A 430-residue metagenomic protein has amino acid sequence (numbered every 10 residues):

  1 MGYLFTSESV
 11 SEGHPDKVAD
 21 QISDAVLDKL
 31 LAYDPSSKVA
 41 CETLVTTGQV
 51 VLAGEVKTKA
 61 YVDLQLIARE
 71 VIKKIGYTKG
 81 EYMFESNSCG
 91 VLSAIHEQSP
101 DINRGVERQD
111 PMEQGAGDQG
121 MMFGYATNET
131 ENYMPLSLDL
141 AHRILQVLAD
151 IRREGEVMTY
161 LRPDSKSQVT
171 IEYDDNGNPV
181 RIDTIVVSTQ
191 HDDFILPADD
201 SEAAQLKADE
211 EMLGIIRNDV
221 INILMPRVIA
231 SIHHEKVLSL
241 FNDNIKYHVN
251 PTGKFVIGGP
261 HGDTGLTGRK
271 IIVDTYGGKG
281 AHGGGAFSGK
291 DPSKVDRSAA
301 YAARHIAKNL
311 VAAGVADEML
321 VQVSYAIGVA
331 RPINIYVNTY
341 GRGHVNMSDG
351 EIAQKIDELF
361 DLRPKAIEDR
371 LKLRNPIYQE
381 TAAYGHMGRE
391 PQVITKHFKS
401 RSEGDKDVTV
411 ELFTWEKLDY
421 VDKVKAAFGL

Functional and structural regions predicted by a protein language model:
M1-A40, V45, V421, A427-L430: N-terminal, positively charged regions that mediate nucleic acid binding
T6, L66, K73-Y77, E81-V256 (+3 more regions): Glycine-rich, mobile lid/loop segments that gate access to catalytic sites or pores
E8-V10, H14-A19, G115-T130, V256-A281 (+2 more regions): Conserved phosphate/anionic-ligand binding catalytic regions in large, soluble enzymes, centered on
E12-L31, E129-A149, K290-G314: Alpha-helical support elements that line or immediately flank enzyme active sites and cofactor-binding pockets
A40, V51, L92, M122 (+10 more regions): Structured core elements
A40-T58, I327-R331: Short, charge-patterned binding micro-sites
T46, A316-E318, Y325-L430: Internal helix-turn-beta structural module
R269-I271, Y276-L320, R331-N338: C-terminal catalytic subdomain
